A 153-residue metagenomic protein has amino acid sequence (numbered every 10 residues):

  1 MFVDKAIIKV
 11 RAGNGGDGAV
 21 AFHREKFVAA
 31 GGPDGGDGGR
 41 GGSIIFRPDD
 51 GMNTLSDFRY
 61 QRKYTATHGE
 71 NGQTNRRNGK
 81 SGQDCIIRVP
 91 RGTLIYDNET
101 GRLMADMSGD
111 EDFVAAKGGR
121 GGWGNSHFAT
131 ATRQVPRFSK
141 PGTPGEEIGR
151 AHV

Functional and structural regions predicted by a protein language model:
M1-R150: Conserved P-loop NTPase architecture
